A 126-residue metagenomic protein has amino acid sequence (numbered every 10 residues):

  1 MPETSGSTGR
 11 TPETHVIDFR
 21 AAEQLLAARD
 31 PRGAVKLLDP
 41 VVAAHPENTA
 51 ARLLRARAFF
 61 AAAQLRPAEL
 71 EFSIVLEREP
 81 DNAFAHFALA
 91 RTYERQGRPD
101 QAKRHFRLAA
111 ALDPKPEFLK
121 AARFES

Functional and structural regions predicted by a protein language model:
P2-I17: TPR-adjacent "capping" and linker segments in tetratricopeptide-repeat scaffold/adaptor proteins
A28-K36, A62-I74, Q96-L108: Structural signature of tandem alpha-helical TPR/SEL1-like repeats, specifically the intra-repeat loop/turn
A44, R78, R95, A111-L112: Structural marker of alpha-solenoid helical repeat scaffolds
